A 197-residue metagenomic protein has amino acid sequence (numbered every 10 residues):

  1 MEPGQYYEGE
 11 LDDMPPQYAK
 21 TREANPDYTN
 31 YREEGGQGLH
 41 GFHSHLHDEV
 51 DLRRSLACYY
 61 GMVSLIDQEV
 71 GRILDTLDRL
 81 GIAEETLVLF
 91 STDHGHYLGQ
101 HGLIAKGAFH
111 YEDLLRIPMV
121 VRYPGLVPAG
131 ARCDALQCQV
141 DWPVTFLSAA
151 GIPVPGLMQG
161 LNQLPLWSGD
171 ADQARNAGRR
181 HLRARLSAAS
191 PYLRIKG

Functional and structural regions predicted by a protein language model:
M1-E85, L89-L136, A149-I152, G156: Active-site-proximal cap/lid insertion segments
H94-Q100, V140-P143, S148-G197: C-terminal cap/loop subdomain of S1 sulfatases and analogous C-terminal strand-loop tails that border
